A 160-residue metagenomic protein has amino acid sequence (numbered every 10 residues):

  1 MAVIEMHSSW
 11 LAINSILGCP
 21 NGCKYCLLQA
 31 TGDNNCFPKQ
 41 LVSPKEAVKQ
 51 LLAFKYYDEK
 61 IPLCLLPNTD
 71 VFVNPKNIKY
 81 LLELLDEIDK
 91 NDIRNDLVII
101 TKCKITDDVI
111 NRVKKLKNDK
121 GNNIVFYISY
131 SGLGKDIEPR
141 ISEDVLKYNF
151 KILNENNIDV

Functional and structural regions predicted by a protein language model:
M1-S43: Canonical Radical SAM [4Fe-4S] cluster-binding loop centered on the CxxxCxxC motif and its immediate flanking residues
Q29-C64: Conserved alpha-helical substructure of the radical SAM core
V48-L52, K60-P62, P67-V160: Conserved AdoMet/S-adenosylmethionine-binding subsite of the radical SAM
